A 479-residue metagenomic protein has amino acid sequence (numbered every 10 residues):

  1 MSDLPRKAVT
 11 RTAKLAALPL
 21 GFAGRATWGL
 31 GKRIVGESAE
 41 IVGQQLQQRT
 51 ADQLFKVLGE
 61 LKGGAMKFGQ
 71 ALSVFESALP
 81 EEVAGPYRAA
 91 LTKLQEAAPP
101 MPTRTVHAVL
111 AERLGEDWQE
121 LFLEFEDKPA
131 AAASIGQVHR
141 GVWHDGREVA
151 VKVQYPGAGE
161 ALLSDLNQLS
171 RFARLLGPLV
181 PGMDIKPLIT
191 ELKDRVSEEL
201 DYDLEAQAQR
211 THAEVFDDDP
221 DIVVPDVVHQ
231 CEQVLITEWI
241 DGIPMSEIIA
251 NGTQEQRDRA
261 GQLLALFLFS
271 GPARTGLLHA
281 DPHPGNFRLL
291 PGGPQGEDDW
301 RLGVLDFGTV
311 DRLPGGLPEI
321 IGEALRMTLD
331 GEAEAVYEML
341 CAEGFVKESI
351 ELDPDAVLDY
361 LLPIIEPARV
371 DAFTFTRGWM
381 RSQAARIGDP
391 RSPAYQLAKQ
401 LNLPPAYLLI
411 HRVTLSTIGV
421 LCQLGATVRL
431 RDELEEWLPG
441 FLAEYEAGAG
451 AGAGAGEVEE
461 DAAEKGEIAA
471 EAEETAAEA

Functional and structural regions predicted by a protein language model:
M1-G271, L289-G315, R326, E334 (+1 more regions): Broad phosphate/nucleotide-binding scaffolds in NTP-utilizing and phosphate-metabolizing enzymes
L278: Conserved catalytic-core element of eukaryotic-like protein kinases
D281-H283: Conserved catalytic-loop position in the HRD/HxD motif
P318: Short adenine-binding "F-helix/F-box" segment of the Bergerat
I321-E323: Short amphipathic alpha-helical recognition elements used for nucleic-acid or partner binding across transcription
G331: A short, conserved beta-to-alpha structural element at the edge of catalytic cores that scaffolds binding
